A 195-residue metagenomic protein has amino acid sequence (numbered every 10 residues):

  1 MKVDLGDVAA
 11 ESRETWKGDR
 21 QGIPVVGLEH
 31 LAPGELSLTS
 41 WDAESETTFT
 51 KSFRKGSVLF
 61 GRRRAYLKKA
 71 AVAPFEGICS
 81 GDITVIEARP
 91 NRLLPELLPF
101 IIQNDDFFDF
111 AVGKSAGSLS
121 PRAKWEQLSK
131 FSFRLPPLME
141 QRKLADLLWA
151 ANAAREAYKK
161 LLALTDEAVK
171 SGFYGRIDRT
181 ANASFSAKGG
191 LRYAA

Functional and structural regions predicted by a protein language model:
M1-G18, K130-D146, A153-A195: Non-catalytic DNA-recognition/assembly elements of restriction-modification systems
G6-K55, R192-A195: Sequence-specific dsDNA recognition surfaces
R20-G22, S80, P95, L128: A structure-centric signal for secondary-structure junctions around beta-strands
T50-K51, V58-Q103: A short beta-sheet element
R63, G77-T84, G117-M139: A short glycine-rich beta-alpha junction/loop motif
